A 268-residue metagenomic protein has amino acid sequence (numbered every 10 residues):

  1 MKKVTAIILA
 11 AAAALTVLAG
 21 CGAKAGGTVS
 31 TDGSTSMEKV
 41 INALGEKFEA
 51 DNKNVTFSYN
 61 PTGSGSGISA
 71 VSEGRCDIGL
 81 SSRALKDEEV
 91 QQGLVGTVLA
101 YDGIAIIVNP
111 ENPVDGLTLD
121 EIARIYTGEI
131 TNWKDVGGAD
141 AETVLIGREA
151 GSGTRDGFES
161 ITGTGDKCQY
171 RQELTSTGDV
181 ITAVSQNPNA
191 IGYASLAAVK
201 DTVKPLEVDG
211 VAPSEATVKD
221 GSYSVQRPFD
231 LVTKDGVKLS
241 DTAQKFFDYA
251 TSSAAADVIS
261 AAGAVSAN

Functional and structural regions predicted by a protein language model:
M1-A11: Positively charged n-region of N-terminal signal peptides that target proteins for export
V4, G22-G65, S69-N268: Exported/periplasmic ABC-transporter solute-binding proteins
A11-A12, K204: Hydrophobic alpha-helical membrane-insertion segments
T16-G20: C-terminal motif of bacterial Sec signal peptides marking the signal peptidase cleavage site
